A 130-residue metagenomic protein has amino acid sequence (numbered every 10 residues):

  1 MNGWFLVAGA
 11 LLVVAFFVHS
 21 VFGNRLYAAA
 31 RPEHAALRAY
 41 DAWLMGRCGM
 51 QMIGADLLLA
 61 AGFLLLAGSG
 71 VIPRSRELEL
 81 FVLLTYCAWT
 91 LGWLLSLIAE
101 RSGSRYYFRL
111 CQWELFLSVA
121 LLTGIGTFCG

Functional and structural regions predicted by a protein language model:
N2-V13, S75-L83: Interfacial segments of alpha-helical transmembrane regions
V7-H19, Y107-L121: Alpha-helical transmembrane segments of integral membrane proteins, especially early/N-terminal helices
F16-L26, A36-S69, L84-L91: Core segments of alpha-helical transmembrane spans in multipass integral membrane proteins
I53, L80-L94, E114-L122: Hydrophobic alpha-helical membrane segments
L57-A60, A120-G130: Hydrophobic alpha-helical transmembrane segments in multi-pass integral membrane proteins
A61-L80, L84, L97-R101: Juxtamembrane helix-break-helix junctions at the cytosolic face of small multi-pass alpha-helical membrane proteins
I72-P73, L91-L110, G124-G130: Membrane-helix boundary connector in multi-pass membrane proteins
